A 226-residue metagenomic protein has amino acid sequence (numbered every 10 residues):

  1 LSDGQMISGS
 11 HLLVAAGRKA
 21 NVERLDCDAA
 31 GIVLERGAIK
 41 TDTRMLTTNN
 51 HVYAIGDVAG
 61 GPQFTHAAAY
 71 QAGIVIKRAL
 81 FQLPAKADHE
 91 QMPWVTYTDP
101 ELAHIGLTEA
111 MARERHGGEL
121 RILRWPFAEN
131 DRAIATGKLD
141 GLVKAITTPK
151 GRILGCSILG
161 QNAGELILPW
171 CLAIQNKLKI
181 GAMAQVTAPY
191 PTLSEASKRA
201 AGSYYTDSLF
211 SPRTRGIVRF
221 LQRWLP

Functional and structural regions predicted by a protein language model:
L1, G56, I158: Small/polar loops that bind or transfer phosphate-bearing groups
L1, T41-T43, T147-T148: Short, acidic, Ser/Thr-enriched surface-loop or helix-capping motifs
L1-G9, S211: Short intrinsically disordered, low-complexity coil segments enriched in acidic
D3, E35, G141-V143: Residue-level marker for the onset of beta-strands and adjacent loop->beta junctions in well-ordered domains
M6-F81, P169, A184: FAD-site-proximal beta/loop scaffold in flavoenzymes
A67-Q71, D88, N162: Short acidic-hydrophobic sequence patches enriched in Asp/Glu that either
L80, A85, Y97-T108, R113-P226: Flexible, glycine-rich terminal cap/loop adjacent to redox cofactors in electron-transfer oxidoreductases
H89-W94: Short linear capping/connector segments at secondary-structure termini
